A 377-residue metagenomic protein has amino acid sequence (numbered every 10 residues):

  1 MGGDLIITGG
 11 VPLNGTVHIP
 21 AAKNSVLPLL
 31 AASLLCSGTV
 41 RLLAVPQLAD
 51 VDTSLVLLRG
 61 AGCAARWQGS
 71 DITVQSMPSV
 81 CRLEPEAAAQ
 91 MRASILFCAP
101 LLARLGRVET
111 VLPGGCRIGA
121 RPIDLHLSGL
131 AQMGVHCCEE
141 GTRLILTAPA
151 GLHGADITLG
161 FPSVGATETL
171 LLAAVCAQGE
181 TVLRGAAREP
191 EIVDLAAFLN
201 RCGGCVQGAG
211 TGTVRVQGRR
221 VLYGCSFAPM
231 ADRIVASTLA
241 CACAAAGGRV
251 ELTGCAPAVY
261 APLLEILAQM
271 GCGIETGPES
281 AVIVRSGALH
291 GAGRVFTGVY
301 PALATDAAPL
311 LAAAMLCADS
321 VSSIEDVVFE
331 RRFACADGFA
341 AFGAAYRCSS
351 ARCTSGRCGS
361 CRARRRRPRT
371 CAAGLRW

Functional and structural regions predicted by a protein language model:
M1-W377: Short, structured segments at the rim of ligand-binding sites
